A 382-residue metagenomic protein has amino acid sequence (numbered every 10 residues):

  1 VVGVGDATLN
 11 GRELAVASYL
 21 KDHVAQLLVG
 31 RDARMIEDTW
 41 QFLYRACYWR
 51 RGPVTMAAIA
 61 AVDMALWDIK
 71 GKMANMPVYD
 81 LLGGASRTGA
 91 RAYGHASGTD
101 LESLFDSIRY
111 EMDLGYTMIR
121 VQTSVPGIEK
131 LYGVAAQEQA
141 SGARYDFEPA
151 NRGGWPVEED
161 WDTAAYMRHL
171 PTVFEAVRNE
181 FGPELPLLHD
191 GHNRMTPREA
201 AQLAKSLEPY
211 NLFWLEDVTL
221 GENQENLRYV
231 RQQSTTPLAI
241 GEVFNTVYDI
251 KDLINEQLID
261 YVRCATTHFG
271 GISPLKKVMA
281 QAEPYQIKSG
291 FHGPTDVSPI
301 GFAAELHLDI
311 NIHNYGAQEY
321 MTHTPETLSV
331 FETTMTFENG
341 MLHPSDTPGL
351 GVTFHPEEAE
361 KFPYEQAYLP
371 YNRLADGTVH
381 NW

Functional and structural regions predicted by a protein language model:
V2-M73, H380: Metal- or metallocofactor-binding catalytic centers and their adjacent structured scaffolds across diverse enzyme
D22, K205, N211-W214, L220-P348: Shared catalytic-loop signature of beta/alpha-barrel
V24, V62, N75, I119 (+6 more regions): Conserved, mostly hydrophobic/aromatic
K72, M76-G89, L342: N-terminal amphipathic alpha-helix/helix-capping segment at the start of soluble metabolic enzymes
M73, R91, H95, Y110 (+4 more regions): Ligand-binding pocket scaffold of soluble enzyme catalytic domains
P77, R91, P186, P237 (+1 more regions): Proline-centered loop/turn at the N-terminus of a beta-strand
G89-R228, Q233: Metal-dependent enolase-superfamily TIM-barrel catalytic cores that perform enediolate-based chemistry
L350-W382: Extended hydrophobic packing segments that form well-structured cores
